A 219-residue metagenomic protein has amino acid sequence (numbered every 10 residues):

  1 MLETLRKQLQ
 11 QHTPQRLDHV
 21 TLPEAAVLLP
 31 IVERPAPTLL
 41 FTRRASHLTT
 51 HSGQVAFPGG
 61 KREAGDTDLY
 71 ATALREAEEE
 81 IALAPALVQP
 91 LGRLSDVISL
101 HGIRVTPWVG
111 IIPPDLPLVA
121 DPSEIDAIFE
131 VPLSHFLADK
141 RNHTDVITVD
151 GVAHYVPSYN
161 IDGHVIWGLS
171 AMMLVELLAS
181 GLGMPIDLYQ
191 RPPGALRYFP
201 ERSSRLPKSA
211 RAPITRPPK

Functional and structural regions predicted by a protein language model:
M1-A56, K61-L116, I125, S134 (+1 more regions): N-terminal leader/linker segments that precede catalytic domains of diphosphate-processing enzymes
L118-P122, K140-R141: Short, charged, solvent-exposed linker or helix-capping segments at domain edges/interfaces that act as flexible hinges
I128-F129: Conserved cytochrome P450 K-helix/beta-meander segment immediately N-terminal to the heme-binding cysteine loop
F136-T144: A mid-sequence, solvent-exposed acidic-amphipathic segment
